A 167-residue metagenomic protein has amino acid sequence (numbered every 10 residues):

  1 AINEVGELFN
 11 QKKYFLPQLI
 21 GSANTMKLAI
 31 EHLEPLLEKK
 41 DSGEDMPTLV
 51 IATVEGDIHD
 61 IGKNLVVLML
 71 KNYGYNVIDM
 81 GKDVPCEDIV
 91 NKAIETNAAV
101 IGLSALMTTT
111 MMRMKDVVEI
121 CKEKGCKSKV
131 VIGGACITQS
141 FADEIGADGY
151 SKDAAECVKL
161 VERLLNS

Functional and structural regions predicted by a protein language model:
A1-S167: Domain-level signal for soluble alpha/beta catalytic cores
